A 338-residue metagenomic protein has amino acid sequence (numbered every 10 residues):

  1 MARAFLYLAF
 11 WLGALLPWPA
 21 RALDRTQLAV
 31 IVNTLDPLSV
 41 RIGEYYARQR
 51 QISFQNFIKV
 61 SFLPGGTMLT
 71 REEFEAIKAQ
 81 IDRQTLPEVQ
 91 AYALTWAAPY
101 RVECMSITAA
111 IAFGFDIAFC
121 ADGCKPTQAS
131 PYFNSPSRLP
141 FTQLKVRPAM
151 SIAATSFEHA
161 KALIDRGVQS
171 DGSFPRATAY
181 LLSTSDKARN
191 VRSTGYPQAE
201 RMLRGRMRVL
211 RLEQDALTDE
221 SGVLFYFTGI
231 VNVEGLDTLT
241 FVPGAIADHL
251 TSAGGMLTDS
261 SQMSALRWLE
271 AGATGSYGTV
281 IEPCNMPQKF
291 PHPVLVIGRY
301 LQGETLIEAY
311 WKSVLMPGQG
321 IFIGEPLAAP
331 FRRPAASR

Functional and structural regions predicted by a protein language model:
M1-A2: N-terminal secretory signal peptides that target proteins for export/translocation
F5-L15: Bacterial N-terminal signal peptides
P17-P19: N-terminal signal peptide c-region/cleavage motif recognized by signal peptidases
L23-R338: Cysteine-dependent hydrolase recognition
